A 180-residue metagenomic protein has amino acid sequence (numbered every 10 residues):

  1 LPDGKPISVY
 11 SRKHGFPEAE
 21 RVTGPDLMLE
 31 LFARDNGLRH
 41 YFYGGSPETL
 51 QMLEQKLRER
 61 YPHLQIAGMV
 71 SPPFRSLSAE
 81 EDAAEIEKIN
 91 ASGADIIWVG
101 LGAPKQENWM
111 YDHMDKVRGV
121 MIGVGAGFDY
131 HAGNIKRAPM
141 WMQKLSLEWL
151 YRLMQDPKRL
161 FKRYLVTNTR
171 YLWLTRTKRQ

Functional and structural regions predicted by a protein language model:
L1-D3: A short beta-strand/loop micro-motif in the catalytic core of glycosyltransferases that engages the nucleotide-sugar
I7-V9, K105, G127-A132: Short gly/pro/ser/thr-enriched loop/turn and capping motifs at secondary-structure boundaries
S8-K88, S92: Conserved beta-alpha
V9-K13, R137-Q180: A transmembrane-helix-recognition feature enriched in membrane-embedded lipid enzymes and envelope glyco-/phospholipid
E54, E107-K116: Short Gly/Thr/Asp-enriched flexible loops that form oxyanion-binding sites at enzyme active sites
A67, D95, G119: Conserved acidic residues
S71-L77, G119-Q155: Short, flexible loop segments at boundaries between secondary-structure elements
I89-A103: Proline-aspartate-enriched helix->loop->beta-strand connector
